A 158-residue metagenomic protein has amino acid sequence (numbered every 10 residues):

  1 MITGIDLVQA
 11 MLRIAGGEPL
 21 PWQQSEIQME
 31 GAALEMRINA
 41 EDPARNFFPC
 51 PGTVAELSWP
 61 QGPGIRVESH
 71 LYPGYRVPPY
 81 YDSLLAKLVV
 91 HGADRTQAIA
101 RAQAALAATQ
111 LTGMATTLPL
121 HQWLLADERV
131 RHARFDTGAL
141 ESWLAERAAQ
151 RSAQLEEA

Functional and structural regions predicted by a protein language model:
M1-A158: ATP-dependent carboxylate activation and anion-phosphoryl transfer catalytic cores that bind Mg-ATP to form
